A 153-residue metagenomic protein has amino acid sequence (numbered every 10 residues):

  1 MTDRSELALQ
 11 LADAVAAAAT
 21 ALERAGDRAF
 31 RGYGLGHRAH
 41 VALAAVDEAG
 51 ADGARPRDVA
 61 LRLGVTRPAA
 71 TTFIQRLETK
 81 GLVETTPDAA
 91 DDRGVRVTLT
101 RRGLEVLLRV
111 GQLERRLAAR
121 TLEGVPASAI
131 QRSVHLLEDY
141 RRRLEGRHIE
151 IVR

Functional and structural regions predicted by a protein language model:
M1-D3, A127-R153: C-terminal regulatory/oligomerization modules of transcriptional regulators
M1-Y33, K80-L82, I151-R153: N-terminal leader segment of winged-helix/HTH proteins
L7, L11, R38-A39, R55 (+2 more regions): N-terminal positioning helix adjacent to the helix-turn-helix/winged-helix DNA-binding module
A12, A16, T20, G64 (+2 more regions): Short amphipathic alpha-helical segments with heptad-repeat character
V15, L43-V46, L137: Hydrophobic structural patches
T20, R24-T66: N-terminal helix-turn-helix DNA-binding core of bacterial DNA-binding proteins
Q75-H135: Charged, amphipathic alpha-helical coiled-coil/dimerization segments
